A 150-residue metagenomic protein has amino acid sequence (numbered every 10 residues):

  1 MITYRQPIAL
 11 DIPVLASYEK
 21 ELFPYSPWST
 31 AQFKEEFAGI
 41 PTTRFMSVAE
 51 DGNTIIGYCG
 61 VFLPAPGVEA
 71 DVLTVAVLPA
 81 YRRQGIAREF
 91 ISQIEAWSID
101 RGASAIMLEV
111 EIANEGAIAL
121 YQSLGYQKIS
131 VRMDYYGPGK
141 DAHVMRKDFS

Functional and structural regions predicted by a protein language model:
I2-Y4: Extreme N-terminal starter segment of soluble prokaryotic enzymes
Q6-L10, V14-R82, I91-Q93, W97 (+2 more regions): Acetyl-CoA-dependent GNAT
E19, P24, V61, I112 (+3 more regions): Non-transmembrane, interaction-prone segments in cytosolic or luminal domains
K34-E36, S130-M133: Short, P/G- and charge-enriched loop/turn segments at secondary-structure junctions
M46, S104-M107, E111-I118, L124 (+1 more regions): C-terminal "cap" of GNAT-fold acetyltransferases
T54, L78-S92, I99-R101, A105 (+3 more regions): Conserved glycine-rich acetyl-CoA-binding loop
